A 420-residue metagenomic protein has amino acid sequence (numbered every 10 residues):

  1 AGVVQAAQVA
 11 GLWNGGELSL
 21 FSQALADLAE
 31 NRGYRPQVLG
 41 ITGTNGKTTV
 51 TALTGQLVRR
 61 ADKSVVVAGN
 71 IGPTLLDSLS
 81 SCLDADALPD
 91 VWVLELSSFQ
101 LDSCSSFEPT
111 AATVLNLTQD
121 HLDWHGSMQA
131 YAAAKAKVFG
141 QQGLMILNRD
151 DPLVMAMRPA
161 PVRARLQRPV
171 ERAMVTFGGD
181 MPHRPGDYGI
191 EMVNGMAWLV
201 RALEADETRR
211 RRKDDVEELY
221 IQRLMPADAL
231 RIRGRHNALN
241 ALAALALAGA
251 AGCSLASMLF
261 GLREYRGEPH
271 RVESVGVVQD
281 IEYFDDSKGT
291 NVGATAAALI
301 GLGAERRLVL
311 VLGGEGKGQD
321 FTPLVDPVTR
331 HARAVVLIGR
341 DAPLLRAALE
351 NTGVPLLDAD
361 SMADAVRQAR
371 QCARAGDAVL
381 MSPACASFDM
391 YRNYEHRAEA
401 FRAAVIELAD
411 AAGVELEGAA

Functional and structural regions predicted by a protein language model:
A1, G46, S98-F99, Q119-D120 (+7 more regions): Short glycine-rich anion-binding loops that position phosphate/pyrophosphate groups of nucleotides and phosphorylated
A1-R149, L153-V170, R201, E305 (+1 more regions): Phosphate-binding loop of NTP-binding sites
G15-S22, R165-M192, L259-R263, E273-G276 (+1 more regions): Beta-strand->loop->alpha-helix junctions that form or flank phosphate-binding loops in nucleotide-handling enzymes
I41, N70, E95, L115 (+11 more regions): Residue-level signal for inorganic ion chemistry
S64-V65, Q141-M145, R172, D280-Y283 (+2 more regions): Short active-site oxyanion
L147-R149, V309-L312, H331-R340: Short internal beta-strands
L224-A332, A347: Nucleotide phosphate-binding/pyrophosphate-handling subdomain across enzymes that bind or process nucleotide phosphates
T322-D377, G413-A420: C-terminal helical cap/extension that packs against the catalytic core of soluble nucleotide-cofactor enzymes
